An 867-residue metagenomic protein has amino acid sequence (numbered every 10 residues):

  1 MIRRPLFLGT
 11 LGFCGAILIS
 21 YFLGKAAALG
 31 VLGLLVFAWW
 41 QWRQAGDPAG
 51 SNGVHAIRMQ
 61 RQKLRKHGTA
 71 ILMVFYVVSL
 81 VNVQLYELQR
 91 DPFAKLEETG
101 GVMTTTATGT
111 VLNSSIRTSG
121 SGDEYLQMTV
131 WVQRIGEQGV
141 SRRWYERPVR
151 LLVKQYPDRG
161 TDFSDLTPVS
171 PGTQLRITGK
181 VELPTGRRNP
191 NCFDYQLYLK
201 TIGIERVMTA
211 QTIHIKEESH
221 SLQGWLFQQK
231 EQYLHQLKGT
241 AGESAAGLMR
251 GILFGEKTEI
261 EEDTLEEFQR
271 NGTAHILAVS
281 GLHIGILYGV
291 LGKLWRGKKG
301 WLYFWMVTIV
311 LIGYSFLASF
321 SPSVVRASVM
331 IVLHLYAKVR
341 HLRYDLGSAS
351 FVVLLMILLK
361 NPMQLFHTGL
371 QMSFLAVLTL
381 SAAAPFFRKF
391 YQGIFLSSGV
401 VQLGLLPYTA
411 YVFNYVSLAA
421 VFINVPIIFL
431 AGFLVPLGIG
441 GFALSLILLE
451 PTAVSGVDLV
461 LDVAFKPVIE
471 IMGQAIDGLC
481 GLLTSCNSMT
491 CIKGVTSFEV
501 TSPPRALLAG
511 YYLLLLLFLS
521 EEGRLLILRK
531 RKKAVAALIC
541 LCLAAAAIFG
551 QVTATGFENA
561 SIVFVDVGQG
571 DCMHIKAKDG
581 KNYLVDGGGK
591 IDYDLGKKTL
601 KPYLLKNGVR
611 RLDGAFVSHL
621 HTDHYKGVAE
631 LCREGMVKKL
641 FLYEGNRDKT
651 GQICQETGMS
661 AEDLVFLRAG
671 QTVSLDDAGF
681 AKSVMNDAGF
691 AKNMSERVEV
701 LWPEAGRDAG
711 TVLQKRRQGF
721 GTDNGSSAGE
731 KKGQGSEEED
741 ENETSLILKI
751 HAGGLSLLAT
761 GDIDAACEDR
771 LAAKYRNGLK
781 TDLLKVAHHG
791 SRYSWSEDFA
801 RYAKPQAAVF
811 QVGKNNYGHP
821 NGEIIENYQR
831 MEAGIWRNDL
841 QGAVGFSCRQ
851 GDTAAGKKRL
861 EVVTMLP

Functional and structural regions predicted by a protein language model:
M1-F93, T104, L294-K298, T379-V563 (+4 more regions): Transmembrane helix-bundle segments that form internal channels/tunnels in multi-pass membrane proteins, characterized
L8, M208, E262-I423, L437 (+5 more regions): Hydrophobic alpha-helical transmembrane segments in multi-pass membrane proteins
V81-H275, L525, K598, P602 (+7 more regions): Membrane-interface helix/helix-cap signal primarily in integral membrane proteins
T201-V329, L335-Y336, V563, S756-G761 (+3 more regions): Aromatic-rich juxtamembrane segments at the membrane interface
P362-L365, N487-G614, G658-K780, L840-P867: Core dinuclear metal-dependent hydrolase active-site scaffold
L612-D623, L784-H788: Metallo-beta-lactamase
T622-G658, P805: Active-site HxH/HxHxD metal-binding segment of metal-dependent hydrolases
K639, E768-A843: Cap/insert and terminal regions of metallo-dependent hydrolase folds
